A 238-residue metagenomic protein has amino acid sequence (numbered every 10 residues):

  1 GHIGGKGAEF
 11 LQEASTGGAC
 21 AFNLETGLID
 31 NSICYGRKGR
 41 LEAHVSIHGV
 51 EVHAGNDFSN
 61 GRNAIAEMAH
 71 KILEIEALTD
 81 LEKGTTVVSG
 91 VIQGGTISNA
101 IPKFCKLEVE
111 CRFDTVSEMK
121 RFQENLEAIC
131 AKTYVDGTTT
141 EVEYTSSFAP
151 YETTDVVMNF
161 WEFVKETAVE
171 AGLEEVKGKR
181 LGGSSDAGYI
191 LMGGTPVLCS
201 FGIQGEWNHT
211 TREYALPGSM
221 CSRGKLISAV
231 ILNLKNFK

Functional and structural regions predicted by a protein language model:
G1-K38, K235-K238: Acidic/histidine-rich catalytic neighborhood of metal-dependent amide-processing enzymes
T26-N31, Y35, E42, S46 (+1 more regions): Metal-dependent amide/peptide-bond hydrolase catalytic core, centered on the "pita-bread" metallohydrolase fold
